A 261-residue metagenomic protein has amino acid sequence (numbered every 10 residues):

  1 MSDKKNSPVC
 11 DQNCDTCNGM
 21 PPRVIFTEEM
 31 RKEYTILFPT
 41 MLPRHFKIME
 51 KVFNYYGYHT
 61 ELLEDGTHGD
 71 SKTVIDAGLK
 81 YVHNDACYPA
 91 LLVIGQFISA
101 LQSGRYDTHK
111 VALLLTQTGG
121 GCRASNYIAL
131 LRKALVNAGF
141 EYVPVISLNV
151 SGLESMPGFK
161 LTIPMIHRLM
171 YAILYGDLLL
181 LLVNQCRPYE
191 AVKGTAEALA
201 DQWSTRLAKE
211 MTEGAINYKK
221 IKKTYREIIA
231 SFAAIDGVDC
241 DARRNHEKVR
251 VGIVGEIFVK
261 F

Functional and structural regions predicted by a protein language model:
M1-F261: An N-terminal assembly and electron-transfer interface module characteristic of large anaerobic redox and radical
